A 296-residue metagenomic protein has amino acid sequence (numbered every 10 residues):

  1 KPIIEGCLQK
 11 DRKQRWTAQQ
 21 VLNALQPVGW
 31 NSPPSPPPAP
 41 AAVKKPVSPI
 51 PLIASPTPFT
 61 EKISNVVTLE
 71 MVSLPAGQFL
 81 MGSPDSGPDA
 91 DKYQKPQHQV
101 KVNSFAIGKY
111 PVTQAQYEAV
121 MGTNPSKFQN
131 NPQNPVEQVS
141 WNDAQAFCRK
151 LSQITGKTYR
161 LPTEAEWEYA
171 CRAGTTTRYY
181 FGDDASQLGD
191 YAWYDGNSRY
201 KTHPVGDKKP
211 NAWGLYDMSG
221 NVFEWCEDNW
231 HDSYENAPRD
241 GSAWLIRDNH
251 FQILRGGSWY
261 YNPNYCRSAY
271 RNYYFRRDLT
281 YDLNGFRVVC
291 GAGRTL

Functional and structural regions predicted by a protein language model:
K1-P33: C-terminal lobe helix-coil module of Hanks-type protein kinase domains
L8-D11, M121, S152, C171 (+2 more regions): Protein kinase-like catalytic domain
N31-V47: Regulatory extensions appended to serine/threonine kinase catalytic cores
E61-S126, V139-N142, S219-G220, E227: A short glycine-rich, aromatic-capped structural motif
F79, Q114, N131-G189, W225 (+1 more regions): Short, well-ordered surface patches within globular domains
P84-S86, V112, T123-N124, G174-T176 (+4 more regions): Acidic glycine-/aspartate-rich tracts in secreted/extracellular proteins
A192-S219, R247-D248, Y273-R277: Short, well-ordered junction/capping motifs at the entry into regular secondary structure
K209-N211, I246-L296: Disulfide-stabilized, aromatic/cysteine-rich ligand-recognition loop
